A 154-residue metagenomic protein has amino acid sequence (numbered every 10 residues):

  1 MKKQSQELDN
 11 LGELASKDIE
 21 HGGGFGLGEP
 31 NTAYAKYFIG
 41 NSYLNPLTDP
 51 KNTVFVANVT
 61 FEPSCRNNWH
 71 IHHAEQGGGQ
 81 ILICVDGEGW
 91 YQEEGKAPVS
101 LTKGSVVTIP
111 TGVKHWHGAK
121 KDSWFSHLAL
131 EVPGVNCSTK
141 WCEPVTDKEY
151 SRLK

Functional and structural regions predicted by a protein language model:
M1-F55, N68, S138-K154: A short, N-terminal "cap"/entry segment at the start of jelly-roll beta-barrel domains of the cupin/DSBH fold
L44-P46, V56-T60, I81, P98 (+2 more regions): Conserved hydrophobic/aromatic beta-strand scaffold that supports enzyme active sites
P46-T48, N68-A74, E93, V99-S100 (+1 more regions): Short histidine-centered beta-strand/loop micro-motifs that create catalytic or ligand/metal-coordination sites
N52-T53, F61-C65, E88-G89, V135: Short, charged/polar surface micro-motifs in flexible loops or helix N-caps
A57-Q76: Conserved short histidine dyad/triad with adjacent acidic residue
F61-S64, L101-D122: Conserved metal-binding segment of the jelly-roll/cupin
R66, Q76-K103, V113: A short beta-strand-loop-beta hairpin characteristic of the jelly-roll/cupin
T108, D122-W141: A short hydrophobic beta-strand segment most commonly corresponding to one strand of the jelly-roll/cupin
